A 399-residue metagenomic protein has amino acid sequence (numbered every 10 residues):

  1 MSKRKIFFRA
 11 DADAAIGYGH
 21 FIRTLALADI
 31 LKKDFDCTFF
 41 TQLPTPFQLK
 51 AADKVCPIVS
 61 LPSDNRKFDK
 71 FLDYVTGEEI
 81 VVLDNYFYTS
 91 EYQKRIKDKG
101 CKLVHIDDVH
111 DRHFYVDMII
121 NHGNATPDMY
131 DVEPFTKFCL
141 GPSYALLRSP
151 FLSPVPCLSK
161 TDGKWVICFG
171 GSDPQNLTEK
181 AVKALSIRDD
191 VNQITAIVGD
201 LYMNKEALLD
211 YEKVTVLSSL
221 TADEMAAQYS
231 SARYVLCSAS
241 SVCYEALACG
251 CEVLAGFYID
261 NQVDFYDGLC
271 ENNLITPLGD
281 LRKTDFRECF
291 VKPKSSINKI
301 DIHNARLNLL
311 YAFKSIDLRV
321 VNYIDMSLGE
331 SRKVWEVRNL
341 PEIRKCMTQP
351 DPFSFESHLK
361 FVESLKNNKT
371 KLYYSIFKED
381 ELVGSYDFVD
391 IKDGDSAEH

Functional and structural regions predicted by a protein language model:
R9, D13-Y18, R23-I30, Q42-P134 (+1 more regions): Active-site and donor-binding regions of nucleotide-sugar-utilizing enzymes
V116-P174: A nucleotide-sugar donor-handling region in carbohydrate enzymes
L140, L318, I324-P352, L359: A short, well-structured alpha-helix characteristic of acyl/acetyltransferase catalytic modules
K160-S231: Donor-nucleotide binding loops and adjacent catalytic segments primarily of GT-B fold Leloir glycosyltransferases
S230-S241: Acidic donor-binding loop of glycosyltransferase active sites
C243-R287: Catalytic binding pocket for nucleotide-activated donors in carbohydrate/polymer assembly enzymes
R287-E288, D301-V320: C-terminal alpha-helical cap of glycosyltransferases
D351-E398: Acetyl-CoA-dependent GNAT
